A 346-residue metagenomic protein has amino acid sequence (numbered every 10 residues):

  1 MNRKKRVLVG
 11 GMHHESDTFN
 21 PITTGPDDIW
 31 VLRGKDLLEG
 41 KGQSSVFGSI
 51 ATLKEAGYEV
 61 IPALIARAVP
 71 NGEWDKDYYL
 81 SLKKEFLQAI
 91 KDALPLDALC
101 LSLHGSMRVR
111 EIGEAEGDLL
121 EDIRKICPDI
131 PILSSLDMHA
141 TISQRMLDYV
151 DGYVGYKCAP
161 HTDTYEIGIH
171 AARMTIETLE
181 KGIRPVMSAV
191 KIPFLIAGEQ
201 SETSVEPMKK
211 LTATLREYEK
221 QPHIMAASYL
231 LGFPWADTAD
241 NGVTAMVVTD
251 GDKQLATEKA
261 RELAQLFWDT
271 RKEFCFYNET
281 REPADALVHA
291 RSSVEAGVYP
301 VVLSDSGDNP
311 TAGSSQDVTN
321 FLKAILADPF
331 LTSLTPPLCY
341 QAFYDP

Functional and structural regions predicted by a protein language model:
M1-K4, K54-Y58, P62, Q88-D97 (+1 more regions): Glycine-rich phosphate/diphosphate-binding loops that line cofactor/substrate pockets in enzymes
N2-E55: N-terminal amphipathic/basic leader segments beginning at the initiator methionine
K5-V7, E199-P346: Hard-cation-handling environments
L8, M12-E15, F19-P21, I29 (+4 more regions): Active-site histidine-anchored catalytic micro-motif
W30-L32, P62-E73, S102-H104, L263-K272: Gly-rich Lys/Arg/Thr-decorated short loops/hinges at beta-loop-alpha junctions or inter-strand turns that position
S49-L53, L82-A93, I142-S143, F233 (+1 more regions): Structured alpha-helical segments in the cores of large, soluble enzyme domains
A51-A89: Low-complexity, highly charged intrinsically disordered N-terminal segments that act as targeting/localization
G168-R216: Conserved anion/nucleotide-ligand pocket segment
